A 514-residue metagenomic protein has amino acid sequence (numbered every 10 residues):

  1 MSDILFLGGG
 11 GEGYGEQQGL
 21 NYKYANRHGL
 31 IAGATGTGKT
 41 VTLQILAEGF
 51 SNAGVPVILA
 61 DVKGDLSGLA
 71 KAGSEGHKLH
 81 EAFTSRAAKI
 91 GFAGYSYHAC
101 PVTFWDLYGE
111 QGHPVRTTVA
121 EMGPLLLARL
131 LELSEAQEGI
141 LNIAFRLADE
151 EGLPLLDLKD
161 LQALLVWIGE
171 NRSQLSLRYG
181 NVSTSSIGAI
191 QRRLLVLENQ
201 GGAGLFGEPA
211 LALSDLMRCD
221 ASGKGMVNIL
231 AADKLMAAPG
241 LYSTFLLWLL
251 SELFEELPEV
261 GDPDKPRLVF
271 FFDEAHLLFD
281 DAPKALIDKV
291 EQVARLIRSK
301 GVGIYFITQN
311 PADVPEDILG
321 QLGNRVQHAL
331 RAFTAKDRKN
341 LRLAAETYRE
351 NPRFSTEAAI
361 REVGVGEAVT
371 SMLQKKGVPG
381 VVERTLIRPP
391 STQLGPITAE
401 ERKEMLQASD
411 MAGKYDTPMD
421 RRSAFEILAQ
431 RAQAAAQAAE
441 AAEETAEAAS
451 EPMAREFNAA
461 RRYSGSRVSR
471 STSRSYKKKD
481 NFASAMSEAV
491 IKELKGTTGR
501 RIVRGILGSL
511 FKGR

Functional and structural regions predicted by a protein language model:
M1-Q17: N-terminal pre-Walker A segment at the start of P-loop NTPase domains
F6, H113-A120, L131, V326 (+1 more regions): Conserved P-loop NTPase motor module
E12-G13, Q18-N26, S222-G223, D262: Phosphate-binding P-loop
I31, T35, P311: The conserved Walker
K39: Conserved lysine of the Walker
I45-A47, A70-A93, Q292-V378: Conserved ATP-driven motor cores of ASCE-family P-loop NTPases powering translocation/secretion/packaging/pilus
A47-V57, G64-Q292, I360-V363, A424: P-loop NTPase motor domains
K479-L510: Membrane-active amphipathic alpha-helices enriched in small hydrophobic residues
